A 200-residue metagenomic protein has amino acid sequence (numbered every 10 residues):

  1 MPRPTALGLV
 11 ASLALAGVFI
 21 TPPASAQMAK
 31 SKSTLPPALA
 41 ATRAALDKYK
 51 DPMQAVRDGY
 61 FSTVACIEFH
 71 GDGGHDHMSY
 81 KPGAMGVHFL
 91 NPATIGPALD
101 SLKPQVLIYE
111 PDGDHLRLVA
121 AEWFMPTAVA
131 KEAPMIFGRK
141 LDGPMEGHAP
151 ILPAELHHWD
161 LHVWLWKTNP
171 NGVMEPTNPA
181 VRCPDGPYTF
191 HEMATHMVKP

Functional and structural regions predicted by a protein language model:
M1-P4: Positively charged n-region of N-terminal signal peptides that target proteins for export
G8-V18: Bacterial N-terminal signal peptides
V18-F19, K32: Generic N-terminal simple sequence motifs
T21-A26: Sec/Tat signal peptide C-region and signal peptidase I cleavage site
Q27-P200: Primary mode marks residue(s) on the alpha4-beta5-alpha5 output face of response regulator receiver
